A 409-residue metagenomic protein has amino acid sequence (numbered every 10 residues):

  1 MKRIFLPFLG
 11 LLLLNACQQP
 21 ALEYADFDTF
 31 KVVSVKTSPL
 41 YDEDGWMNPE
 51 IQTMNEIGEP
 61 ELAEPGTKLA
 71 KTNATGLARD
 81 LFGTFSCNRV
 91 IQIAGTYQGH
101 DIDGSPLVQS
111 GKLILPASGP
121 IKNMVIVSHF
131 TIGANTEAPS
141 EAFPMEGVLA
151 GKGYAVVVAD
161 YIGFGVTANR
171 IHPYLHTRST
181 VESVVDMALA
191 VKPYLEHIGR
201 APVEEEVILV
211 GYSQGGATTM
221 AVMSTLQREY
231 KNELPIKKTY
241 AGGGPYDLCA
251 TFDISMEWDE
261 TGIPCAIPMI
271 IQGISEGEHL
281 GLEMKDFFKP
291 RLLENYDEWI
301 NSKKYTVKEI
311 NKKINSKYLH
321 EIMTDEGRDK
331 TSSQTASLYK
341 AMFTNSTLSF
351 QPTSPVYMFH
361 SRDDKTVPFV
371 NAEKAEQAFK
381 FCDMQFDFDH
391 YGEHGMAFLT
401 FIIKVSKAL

Functional and structural regions predicted by a protein language model:
L13-A16: C-terminal motif of bacterial Sec signal peptides marking the signal peptidase cleavage site
P20-G119: Catalytic-loop region of hydrolases
I102-S110, I114-G151: Short, surface-exposed "cap/lid" segments of acyl-processing enzymes
Y174-H197: Alpha/beta-hydrolase active-site loop
L189-G262: Primarily recognizes the serine-hydrolase "nucleophile elbow" in alpha/beta-hydrolase and SGNH/GDSL folds
G242-S349: Accessory cap/linker subdomain of secreted extracellular hydrolases
Q334, Y339-N345, R362, T366 (+2 more regions): C-terminal catalytic histidine-bearing segment of alpha/beta-hydrolase fold enzymes
P352, Y357-D364: Short beta-strand/loop motif that positions the catalytic acidic residue of the alpha/beta-hydrolase fold
